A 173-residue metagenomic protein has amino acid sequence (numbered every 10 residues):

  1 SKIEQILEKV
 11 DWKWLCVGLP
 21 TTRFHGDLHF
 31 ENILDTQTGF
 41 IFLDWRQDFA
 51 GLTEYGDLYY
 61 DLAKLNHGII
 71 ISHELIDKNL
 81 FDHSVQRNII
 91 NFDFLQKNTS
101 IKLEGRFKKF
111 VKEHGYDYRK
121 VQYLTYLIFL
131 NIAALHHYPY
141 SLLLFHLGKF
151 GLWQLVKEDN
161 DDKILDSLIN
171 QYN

Functional and structural regions predicted by a protein language model:
S1-F24, K112-E113: An alpha-helical support segment within catalytic cores of ATP-dependent transferases
K13-P20, E31, Q47, V85-Q86 (+4 more regions): Preference for well-ordered, secondary-structure-rich cores of eukaryotic proteins
L15, L19, F24, L52-G56 (+3 more regions): Short, solvent-exposed segments of well-ordered alpha helices
V17-G18, T22, H29-H67, G151-L155: Catalytic activation segment of kinase domains across protein kinase-like and atypical kinase folds
H25, D44, I132-A134: Short beta-strand segments
I33-L34, L75, D161: Intrinsically disordered or highly flexible coil/loop and linker segments, enriched in small and charged/polar residues
D48-K109, Y126-Y140: Active-site activation/catalytic loop segments of kinase-like enzymes and analogous catalytic loops in related
Q96-N173: ATP/Mg2+ or Mg2+-diphosphate-binding catalytic cores that bind nucleotide phosphates or diphosphates via glycine-rich
